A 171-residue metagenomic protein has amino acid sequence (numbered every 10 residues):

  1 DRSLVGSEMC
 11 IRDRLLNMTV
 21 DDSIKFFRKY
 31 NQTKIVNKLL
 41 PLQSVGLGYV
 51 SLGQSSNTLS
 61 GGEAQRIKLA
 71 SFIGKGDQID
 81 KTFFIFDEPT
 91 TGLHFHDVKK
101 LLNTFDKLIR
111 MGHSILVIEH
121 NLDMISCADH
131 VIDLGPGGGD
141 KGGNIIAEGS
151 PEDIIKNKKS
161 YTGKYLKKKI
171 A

Functional and structural regions predicted by a protein language model:
D1-I11: Single conserved hydrophobic/aromatic residue that forms the stacking wall/gate of nucleotide- or nucleobase-binding
S56, T90-T91: Short loop immediately C-terminal to the Walker-B catalytic DE motif in ABC-type ATPase nucleotide-binding domains
A64-F86: GG-anchored amphipathic helix commonly corresponding to the ABC/SMC/Rad50 NBD signature/C-loop
G74-K75, V98-M111: Helical segment within the ABC ATPase nucleotide-binding domain
D87, L93-H94: ABC-family nucleotide-binding domains
S114, S126-D133: Conserved catalytic segment of ABC-fold P-loop ATPases
I118-H120: H-loop/switch region of ABC-family ATPase nucleotide-binding domains
D133-L166: Conserved beta-strand-loop-alpha-helix hinge in the C-terminal portion of ABC ATPase nucleotide-binding domains
